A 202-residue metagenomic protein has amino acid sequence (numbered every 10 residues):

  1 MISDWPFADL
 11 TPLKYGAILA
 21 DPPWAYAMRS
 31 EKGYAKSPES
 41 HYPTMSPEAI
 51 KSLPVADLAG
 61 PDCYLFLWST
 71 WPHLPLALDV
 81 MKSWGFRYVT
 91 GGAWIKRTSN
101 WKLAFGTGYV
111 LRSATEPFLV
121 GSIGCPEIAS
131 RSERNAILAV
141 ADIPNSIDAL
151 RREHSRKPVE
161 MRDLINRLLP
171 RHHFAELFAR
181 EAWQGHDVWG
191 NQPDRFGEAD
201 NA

Functional and structural regions predicted by a protein language model:
M1-A202: Class I S-adenosyl-L-methionine-dependent methyltransferase catalytic core
